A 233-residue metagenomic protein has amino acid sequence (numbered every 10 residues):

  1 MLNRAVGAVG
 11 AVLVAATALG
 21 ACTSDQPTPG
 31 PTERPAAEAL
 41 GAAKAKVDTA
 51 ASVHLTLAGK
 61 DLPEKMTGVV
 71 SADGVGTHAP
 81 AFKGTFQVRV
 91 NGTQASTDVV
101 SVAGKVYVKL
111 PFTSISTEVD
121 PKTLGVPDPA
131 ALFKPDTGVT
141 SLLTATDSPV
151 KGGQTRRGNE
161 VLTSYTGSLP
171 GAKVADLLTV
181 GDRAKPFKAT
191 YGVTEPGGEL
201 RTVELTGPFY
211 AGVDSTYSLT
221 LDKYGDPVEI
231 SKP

Functional and structural regions predicted by a protein language model:
L2-G7, T23-P233: Subset-of-secretome marker
A8-V14: Sec-dependent N-terminal signal peptides
A18-A21: C-terminal motif of bacterial Sec signal peptides marking the signal peptidase cleavage site
